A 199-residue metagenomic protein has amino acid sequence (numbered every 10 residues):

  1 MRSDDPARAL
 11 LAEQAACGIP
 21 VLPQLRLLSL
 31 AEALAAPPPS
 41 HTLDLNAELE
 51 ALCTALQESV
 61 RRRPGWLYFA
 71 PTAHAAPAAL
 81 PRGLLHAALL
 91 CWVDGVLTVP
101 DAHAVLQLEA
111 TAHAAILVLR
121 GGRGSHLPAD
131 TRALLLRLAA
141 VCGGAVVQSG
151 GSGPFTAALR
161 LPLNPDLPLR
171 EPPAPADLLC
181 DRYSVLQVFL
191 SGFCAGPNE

Functional and structural regions predicted by a protein language model:
A7-G65: Conserved DHp (HisKA) dimerization/phosphotransfer helix of two-component histidine kinases, i.e., the long coiled-coil
A35-P38, A73-A75, P154: Conserved catalytic core of two-component sensor histidine kinases, primarily the HATPase_c ATP-binding
H41, H74, L80-P81, L85: Conserved ATP-binding motifs of the histidine kinase catalytic
W66-A76, T111: Conserved catalytic submotifs in the C-terminal HATPase_c
Y68, V105-Q107, V147-Q148: Short beta-strand patches within cytosolic ATPase/nucleotide-binding catalytic cores
R82-H103, A133-V141: Conserved ATP-binding N-box helix of the HATPase_c
H103-R120: Short beta-strand/loop element within the Bergerat-fold HATPase_c
R137-E199: Flexible, glycine-/charge-rich segments associated with ATP-binding catalytic modules
